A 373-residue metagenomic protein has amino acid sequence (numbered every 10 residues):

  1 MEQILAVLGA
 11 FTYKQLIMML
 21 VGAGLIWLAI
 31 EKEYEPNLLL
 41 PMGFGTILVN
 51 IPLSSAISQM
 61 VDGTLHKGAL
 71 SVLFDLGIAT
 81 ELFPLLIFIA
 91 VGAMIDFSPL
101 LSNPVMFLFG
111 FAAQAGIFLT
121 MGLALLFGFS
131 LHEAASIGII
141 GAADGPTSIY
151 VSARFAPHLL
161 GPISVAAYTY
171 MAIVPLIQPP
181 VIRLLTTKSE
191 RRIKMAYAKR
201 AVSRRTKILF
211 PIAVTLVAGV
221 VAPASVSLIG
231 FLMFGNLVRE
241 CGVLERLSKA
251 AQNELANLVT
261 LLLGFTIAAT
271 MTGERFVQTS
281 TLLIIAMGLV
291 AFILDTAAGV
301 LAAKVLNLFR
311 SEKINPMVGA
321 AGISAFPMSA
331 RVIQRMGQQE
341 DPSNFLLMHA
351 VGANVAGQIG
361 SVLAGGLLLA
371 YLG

Functional and structural regions predicted by a protein language model:
M1-L65: N-terminal alpha-helical transmembrane segments of multi-pass membrane transport and channel/translocase proteins
L25, L48, G77-L101, G235-V238 (+1 more regions): Hydrophobic transmembrane alpha-helices of secondary-active transporters and Na+-translocating membrane complexes
D75-T80, V91-M94, F109-L119, L123 (+3 more regions): Alpha-helical membrane segments and immediately flanking helix-loop junctions that form or couple to the substrate/ion
F97-M121, T272-G299, A350-N354: Entry/N-cap segments of selected transmembrane alpha helices and their immediately preceding amphipathic helices
G122-L131, I163-R191, A298-S311, A356-G373: Juxtamembrane and boundary regions of transmembrane helices in multi-pass small-molecule transporters and channels
L159-L176, I285-L294, V318: Alpha-helical transmembrane segments
T169-V243: Membrane-embedded hairpin module used as a gating/binding unit in multi-pass transport and secretion proteins
V214-G299: Transmembrane helical segments that form the transport core of multi-pass membrane transport proteins
